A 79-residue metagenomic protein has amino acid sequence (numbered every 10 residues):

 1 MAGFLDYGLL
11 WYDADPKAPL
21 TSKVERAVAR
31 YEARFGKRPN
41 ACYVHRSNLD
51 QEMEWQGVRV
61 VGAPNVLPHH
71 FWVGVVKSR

Functional and structural regions predicted by a protein language model:
M1-A2, D6-Y7, R46, P64: Generic N-terminal initiation segments characterized by hydrophobic and/or small/turn-forming residues
A2-A33, W72: N-terminal acidic leader/helix
L10-Y12, Y43-H45, V61, G74: Residues in well-ordered beta-strands of folded domains
K17, R46-N48: A contiguous, surface-oriented mixed alpha/beta subdomain in the mid-to-C-terminal portion of proteins that forms
N40-R46, M53: Amphipathic, hydrophobic secondary-structure cores in small proteins
W55-R79: C-terminal edge-of-domain segments
